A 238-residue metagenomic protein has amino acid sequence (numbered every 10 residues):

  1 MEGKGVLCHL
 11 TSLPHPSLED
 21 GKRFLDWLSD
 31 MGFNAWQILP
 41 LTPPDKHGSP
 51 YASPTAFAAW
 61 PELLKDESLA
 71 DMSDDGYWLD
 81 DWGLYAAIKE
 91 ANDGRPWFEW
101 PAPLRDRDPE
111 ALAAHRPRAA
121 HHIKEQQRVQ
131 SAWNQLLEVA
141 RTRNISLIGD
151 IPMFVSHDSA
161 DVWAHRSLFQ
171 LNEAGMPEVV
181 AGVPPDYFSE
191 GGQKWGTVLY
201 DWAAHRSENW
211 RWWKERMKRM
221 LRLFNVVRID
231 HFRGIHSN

Functional and structural regions predicted by a protein language model:
M1-P14, H47-S131, V155-N238: Alpha-amylase-like alpha-glycosidases and glucanotransferases acting on alpha-linked glucans and related
E19-D26, S131-V139, W213-R216: Short alpha-helical segments and helix-capping/turn motifs at coil-helix boundaries
D20-P44, R219-V226: Catalytic domains of carbohydrate-active enzymes, especially glycoside hydrolases
L28, I38, Y85, A140 (+2 more regions): Conserved, mostly hydrophobic/aromatic
Q126-V155: Conserved, well-ordered alpha-helix/loop/beta-strand core segments that scaffold catalytic motifs
